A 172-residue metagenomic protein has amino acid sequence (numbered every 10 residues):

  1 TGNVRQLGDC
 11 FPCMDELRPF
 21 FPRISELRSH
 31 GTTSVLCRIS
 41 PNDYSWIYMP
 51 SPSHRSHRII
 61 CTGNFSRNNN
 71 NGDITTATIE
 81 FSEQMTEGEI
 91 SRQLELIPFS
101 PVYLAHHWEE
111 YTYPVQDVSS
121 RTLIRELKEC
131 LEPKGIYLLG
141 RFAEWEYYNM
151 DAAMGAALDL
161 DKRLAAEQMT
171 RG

Functional and structural regions predicted by a protein language model:
T1-I97, Y103, E126: Mid-domain catalytic core of redox enzymes that form a hydrophobic substrate pocket/lid adjacent to a catalytic redox
T62-G172: Conserved flavin/dinucleotide-binding core of flavoenzymes
